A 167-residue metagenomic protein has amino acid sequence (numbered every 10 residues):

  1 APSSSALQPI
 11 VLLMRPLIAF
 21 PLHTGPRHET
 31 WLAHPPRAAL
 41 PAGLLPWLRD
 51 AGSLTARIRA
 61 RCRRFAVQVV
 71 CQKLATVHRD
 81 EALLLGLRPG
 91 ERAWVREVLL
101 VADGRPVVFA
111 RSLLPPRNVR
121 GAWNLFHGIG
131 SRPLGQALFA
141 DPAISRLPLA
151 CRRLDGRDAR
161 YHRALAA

Functional and structural regions predicted by a protein language model:
A1-Q8: Short alpha-helix boundary/capping segments
L13-V95, L99-V101, R105-A167: N-terminal domain-onset segments
